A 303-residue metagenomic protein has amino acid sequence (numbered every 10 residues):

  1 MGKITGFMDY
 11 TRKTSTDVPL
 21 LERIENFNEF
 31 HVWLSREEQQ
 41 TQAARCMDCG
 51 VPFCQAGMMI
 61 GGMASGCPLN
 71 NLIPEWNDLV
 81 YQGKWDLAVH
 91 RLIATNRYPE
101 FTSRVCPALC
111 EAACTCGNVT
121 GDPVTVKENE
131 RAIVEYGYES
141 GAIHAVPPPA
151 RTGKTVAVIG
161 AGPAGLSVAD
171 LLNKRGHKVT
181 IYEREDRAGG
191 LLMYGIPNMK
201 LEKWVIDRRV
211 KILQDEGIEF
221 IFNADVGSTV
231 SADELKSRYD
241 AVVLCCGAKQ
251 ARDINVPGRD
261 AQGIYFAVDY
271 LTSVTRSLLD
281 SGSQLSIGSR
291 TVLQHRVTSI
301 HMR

Functional and structural regions predicted by a protein language model:
M1-E37, E130-R303: Residues forming the flavin
E25-E38, A64-S65, L69-R104, A108 (+2 more regions): Ferredoxin-type iron-sulfur electron-transfer modules in oxidoreductases and energy-metabolism complexes
W33-C49: N-terminal amphipathic, basic-rich helices that act as targeting or association modules
T41, L69, H90, M193 (+1 more regions): Phosphate-coordinating loops and pocket residues in cytosolic domains that bind phosphorylated ligands
C46-C49, C54-M58, C67, T102-C106 (+2 more regions): Short cysteine clusters
C54, L72, T115, V119: Short functional micro-motifs and their immediate structural scaffolds
P74, D86, A112, R252 (+1 more regions): Glycine-centered loop/turn positions within well-structured domains that cap or flank conserved ligand/cofactor-binding
C106-G121, R238-C245: Hydrophobic or amphipathic alpha-helical targeting/insertion segments
